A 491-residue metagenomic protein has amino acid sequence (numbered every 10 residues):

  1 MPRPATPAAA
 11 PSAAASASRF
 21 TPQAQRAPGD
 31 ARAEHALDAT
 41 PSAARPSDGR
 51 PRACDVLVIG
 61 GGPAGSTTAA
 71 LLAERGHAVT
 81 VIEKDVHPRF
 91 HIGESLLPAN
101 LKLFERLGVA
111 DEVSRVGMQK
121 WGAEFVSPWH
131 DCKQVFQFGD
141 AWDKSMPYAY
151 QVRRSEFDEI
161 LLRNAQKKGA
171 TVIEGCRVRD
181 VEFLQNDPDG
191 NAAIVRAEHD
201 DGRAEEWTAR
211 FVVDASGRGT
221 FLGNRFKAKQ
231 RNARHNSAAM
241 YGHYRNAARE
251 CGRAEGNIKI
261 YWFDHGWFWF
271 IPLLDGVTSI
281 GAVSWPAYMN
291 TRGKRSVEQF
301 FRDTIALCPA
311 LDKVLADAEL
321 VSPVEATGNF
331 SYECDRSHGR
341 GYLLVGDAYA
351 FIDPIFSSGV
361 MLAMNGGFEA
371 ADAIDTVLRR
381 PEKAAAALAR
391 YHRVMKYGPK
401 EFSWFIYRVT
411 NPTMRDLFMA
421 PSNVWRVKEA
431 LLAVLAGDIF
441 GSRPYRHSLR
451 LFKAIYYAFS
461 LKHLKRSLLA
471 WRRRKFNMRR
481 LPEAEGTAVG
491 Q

Functional and structural regions predicted by a protein language model:
T21, D372-Q491: C-terminal helical "tail/cap" subdomain of flavin- and related membrane-associated enzymes
D48-G62, T80: Beta1/beta-strand and adjacent pyrophosphate-binding region of the FAD-binding site in flavoprotein oxidoreductases
G65-S66: N-terminal Rossmann-fold NAD(P) dinucleotide-binding loop
A73-I92: Glycine-rich FAD pyrophosphate-binding loop
H91-H130: N-terminal FAD cofactor-binding segment of flavoenzymes
V116, Y288-A373, R379-R390, Y397: FAD/FMN-dependent oxidoreductases across multiple families
W142-N164, N290-R295: Short beta-strand to alpha-helix junction loop
N164-L311, L315: Predominantly flavin-linked oxidoreductase catalytic cores and closely associated redox partners
